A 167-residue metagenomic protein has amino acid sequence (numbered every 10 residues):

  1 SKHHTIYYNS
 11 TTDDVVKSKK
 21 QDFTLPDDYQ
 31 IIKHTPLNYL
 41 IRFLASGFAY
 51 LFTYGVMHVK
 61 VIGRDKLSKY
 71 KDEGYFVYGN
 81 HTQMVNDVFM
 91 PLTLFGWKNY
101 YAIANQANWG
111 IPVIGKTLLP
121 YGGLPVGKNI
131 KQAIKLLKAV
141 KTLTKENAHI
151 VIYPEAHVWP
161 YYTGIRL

Functional and structural regions predicted by a protein language model:
S1-H81, N86-M90, N99, G115-Y121: Membrane-anchoring hydrophobic helices of lipid-metabolizing enzymes
H58-L167: Soluble catalytic domains of membrane acyltransferases
